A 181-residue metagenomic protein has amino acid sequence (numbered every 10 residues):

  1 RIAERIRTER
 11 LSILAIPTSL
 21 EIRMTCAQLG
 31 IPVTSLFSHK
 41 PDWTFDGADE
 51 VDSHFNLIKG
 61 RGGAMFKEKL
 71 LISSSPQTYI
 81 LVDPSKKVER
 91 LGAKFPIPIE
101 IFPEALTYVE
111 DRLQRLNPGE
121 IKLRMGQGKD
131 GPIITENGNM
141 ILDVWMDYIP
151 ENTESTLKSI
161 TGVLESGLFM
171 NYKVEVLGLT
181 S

Functional and structural regions predicted by a protein language model:
R1-I6: Glycine-rich N-terminal segment of FAD-binding domains in flavoprotein oxidoreductases, spanning the beta-loop-helix
E9-A15, N56: Short active-site oxyanion
A15-E21: Catalytic nucleophile loop
E21-S181: Conserved phosphate- and dinucleotide-binding cores of soluble alpha/beta proteins, encompassing both enzyme active
